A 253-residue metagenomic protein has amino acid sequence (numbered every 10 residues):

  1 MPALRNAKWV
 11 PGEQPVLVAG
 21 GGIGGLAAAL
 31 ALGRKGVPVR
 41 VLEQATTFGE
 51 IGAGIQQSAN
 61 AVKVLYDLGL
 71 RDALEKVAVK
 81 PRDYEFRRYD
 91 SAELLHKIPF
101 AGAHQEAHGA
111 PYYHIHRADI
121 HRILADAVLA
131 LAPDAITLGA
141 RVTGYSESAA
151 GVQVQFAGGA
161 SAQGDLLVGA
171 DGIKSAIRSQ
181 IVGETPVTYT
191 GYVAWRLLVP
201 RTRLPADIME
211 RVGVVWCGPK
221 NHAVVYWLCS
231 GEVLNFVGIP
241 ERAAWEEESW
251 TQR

Functional and structural regions predicted by a protein language model:
M1-R253: FAD-dependent flavoprotein oxygenase/oxidase catalytic domain
